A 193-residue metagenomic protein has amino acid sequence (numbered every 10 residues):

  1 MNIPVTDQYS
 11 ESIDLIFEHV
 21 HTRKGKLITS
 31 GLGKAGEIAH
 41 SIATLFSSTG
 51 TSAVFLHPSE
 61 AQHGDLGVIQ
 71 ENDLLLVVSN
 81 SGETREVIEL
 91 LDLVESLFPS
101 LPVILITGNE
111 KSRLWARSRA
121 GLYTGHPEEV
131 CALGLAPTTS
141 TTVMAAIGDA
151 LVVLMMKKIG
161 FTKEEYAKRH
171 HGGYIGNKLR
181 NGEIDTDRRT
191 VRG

Functional and structural regions predicted by a protein language model:
M1-H21: An N-terminal, well-structured beta->alpha segment
M1-Q8, K34, T139, V143 (+1 more regions): Catalytic cores of large soluble enzymes that bind and process phosphate-bearing ligands
F17, K26-I159: Glycine-rich phosphate-binding loops that contact phosphosugars or nucleotide phosphates
A116, V130, K157-R192: Internal, active-site/partner-interface "lid" segment
